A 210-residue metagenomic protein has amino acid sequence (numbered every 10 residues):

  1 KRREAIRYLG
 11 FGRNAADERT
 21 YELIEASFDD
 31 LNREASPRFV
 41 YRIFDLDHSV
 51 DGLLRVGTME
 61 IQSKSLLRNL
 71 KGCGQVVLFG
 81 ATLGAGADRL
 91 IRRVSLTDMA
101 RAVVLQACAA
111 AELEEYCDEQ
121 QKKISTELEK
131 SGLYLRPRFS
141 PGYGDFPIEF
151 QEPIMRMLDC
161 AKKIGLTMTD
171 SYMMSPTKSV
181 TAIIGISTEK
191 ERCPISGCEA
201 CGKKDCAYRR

Functional and structural regions predicted by a protein language model:
K1-L105: Active-site helix-to-loop segments that bind/position phosphate- or nucleotide-bearing substrates and donors across
F28-A35, I124, L128, G202-D205: Structural signal for hydrophobic packing residues in well-ordered secondary-structure cores of soluble enzyme domains
P37-L46, I124-F139: Flexible, glycine/charged-enriched surface loops at secondary-structure junctions
A100-K122: Compact, glycine/acidic-enriched structural inserts
S131-A207: Short terminal or interdomain "cap/linker" segment that borders an active site or interface and mediates
R210: Short cysteine/histidine-rich zinc-coordinating motifs and their immediately flanking basic loops
